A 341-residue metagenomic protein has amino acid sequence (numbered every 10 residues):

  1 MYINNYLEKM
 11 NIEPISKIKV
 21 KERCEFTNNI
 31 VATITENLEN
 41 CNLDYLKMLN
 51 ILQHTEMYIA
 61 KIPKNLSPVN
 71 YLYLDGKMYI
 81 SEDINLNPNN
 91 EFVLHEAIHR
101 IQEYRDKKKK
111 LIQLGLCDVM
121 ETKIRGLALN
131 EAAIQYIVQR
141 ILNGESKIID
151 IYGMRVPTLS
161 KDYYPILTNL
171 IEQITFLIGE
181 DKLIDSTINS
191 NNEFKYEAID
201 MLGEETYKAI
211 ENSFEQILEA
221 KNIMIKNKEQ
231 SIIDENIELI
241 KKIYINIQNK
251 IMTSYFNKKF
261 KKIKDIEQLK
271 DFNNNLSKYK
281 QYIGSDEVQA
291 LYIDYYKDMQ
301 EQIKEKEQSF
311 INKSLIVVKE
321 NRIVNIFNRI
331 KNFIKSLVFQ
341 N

Functional and structural regions predicted by a protein language model:
M1-I3, I134, N312-N341: Non-Sec secretion/translocation targeting segments of pathogen effectors
N4, F26-A32, V119, K123 (+4 more regions): Low-complexity, repetitive regions of proteins mediating host interaction that are extracellular, surface-exposed
N11-N87, K107: Auxiliary, metal-adjacent structural segments of Zn-dependent hydrolase domains
E22-T27, N90, L94, G126 (+2 more regions): Hydrophobic (often cysteine-bearing) scaffold residues that line and stabilize catalytic clefts of nucleotide/cofactor
E91-K107, Q135, Q139: Active-site recognition of the HExxH zinc-binding catalytic motif
A97, Y104-I124: Nucleic-acid nuclease catalytic cores
C117-Y163: Post-HExxH zinc-binding segment in Zn-dependent metallohydrolases
V156-S314, I323: Pan-zinc metallopeptidase signature
